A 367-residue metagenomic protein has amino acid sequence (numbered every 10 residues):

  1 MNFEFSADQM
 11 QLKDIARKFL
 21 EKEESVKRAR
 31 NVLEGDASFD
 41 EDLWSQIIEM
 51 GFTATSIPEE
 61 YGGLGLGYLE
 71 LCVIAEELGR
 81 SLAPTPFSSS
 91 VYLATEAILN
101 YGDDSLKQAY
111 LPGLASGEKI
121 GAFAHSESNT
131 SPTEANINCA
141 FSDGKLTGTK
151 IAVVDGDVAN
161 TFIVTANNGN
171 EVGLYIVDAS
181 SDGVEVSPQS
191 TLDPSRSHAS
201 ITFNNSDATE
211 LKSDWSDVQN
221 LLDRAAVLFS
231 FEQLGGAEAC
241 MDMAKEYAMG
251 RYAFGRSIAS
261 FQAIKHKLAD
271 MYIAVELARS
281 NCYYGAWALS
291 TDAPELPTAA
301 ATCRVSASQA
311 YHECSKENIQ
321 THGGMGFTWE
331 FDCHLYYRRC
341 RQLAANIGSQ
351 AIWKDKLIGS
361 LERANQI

Functional and structural regions predicted by a protein language model:
M1-L82, Y101-L106, G113, G117-E118 (+2 more regions): Alpha-helical interface subdomain recognition
G65-I74, T133-N136, V177, F203-D207 (+1 more regions): Structural signature of FAD isoalloxazine-binding scaffolds in flavoprotein oxidoreductases
A83-S105: N-terminal glycine-rich flavin-associated loop
A94, K119, A135-I137, V158-N160 (+5 more regions): A generic structural signal for well-ordered coil/turn residues at beta-strand boundaries that shape enzyme active-site
G117-S128: A short, Trp-centered hydrophobic/proline-enriched beta-strand micro-motif
A124, T149-V184: A short core secondary-structure module
P132-I137, A152-V153, A179-E210: Flexible, small-/acidic-enriched active-site or ligand-binding loops
C139-F141: A structural signal for short hydrophobic beta-strand segments in well-ordered beta-sheet cores
